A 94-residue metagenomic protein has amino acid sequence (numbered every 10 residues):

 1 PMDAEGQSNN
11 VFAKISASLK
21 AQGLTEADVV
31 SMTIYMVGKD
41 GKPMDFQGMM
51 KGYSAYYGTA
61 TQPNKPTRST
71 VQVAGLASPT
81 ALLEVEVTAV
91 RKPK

Functional and structural regions predicted by a protein language model:
P1-K94: Short, polar/acidic, helix-capping and beta-turn segments at strand->helix junctions that line the mouths
